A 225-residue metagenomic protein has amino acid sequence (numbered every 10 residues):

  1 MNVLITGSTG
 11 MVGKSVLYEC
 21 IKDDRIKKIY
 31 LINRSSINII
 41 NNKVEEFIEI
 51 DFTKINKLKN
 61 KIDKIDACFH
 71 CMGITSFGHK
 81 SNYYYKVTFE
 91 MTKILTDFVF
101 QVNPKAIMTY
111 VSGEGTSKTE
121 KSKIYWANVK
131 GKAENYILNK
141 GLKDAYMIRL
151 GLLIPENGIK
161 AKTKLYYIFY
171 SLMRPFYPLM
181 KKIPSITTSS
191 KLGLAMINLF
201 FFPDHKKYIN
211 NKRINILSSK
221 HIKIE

Functional and structural regions predicted by a protein language model:
V3-D23: N-terminal Rossmann NAD(P)H-binding glycine-rich loop of SDR-like oxidoreductase domains
T6, I32, C68-M72, M108-E114 (+1 more regions): SDR active-site strand-loop-helix element
V12-V16, L95, A133: Hydrophobic residues within alpha-helices that form the first helical element adjacent to the glycine-rich loop
Y30-N38: Short, polar loop motifs at secondary-structure junctions
S35, N82, V87-N128, K132 (+2 more regions): Conserved Rossmann-fold NAD(P)-dependent oxidoreductase catalytic core, especially the SDR/UDP-sugar
V44-Q101, S117: NAD(P)H-binding glycine-rich loop region in Rossmannoid oxidoreductase-like domains and their noncatalytic homologs
T119-K207, K212, L217-K220: Oxidoreductase cofactor-interface core, primarily capturing Rossmann-like NAD(P)-dependent enzymes
